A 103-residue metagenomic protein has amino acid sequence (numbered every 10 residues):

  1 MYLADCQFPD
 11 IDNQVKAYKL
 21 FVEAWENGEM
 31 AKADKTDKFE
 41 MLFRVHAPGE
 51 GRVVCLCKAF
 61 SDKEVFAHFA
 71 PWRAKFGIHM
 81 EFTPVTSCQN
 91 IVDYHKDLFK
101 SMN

Functional and structural regions predicted by a protein language model:
M1-R52, F60-E64, T86-N103: Short S/T/G/P-rich N-terminal loop/turn motif that feeds into the first structured element of a domain
V15, F66, G77-H79: A short, polar/proline- and glycine-enriched secondary-structure boundary/capping micro-motif
K35, A74-F76: Short, structurally constrained coil/turn elements that cap an alpha-helix or connect an alpha-helix to the following
V65-R73: Short amphipathic alpha-helices in soluble, non-transmembrane regions that often serve as interface/regulatory elements
F76-S87: Conserved short beta-strand edge segments in small beta-sheet-based binding/regulatory domains
